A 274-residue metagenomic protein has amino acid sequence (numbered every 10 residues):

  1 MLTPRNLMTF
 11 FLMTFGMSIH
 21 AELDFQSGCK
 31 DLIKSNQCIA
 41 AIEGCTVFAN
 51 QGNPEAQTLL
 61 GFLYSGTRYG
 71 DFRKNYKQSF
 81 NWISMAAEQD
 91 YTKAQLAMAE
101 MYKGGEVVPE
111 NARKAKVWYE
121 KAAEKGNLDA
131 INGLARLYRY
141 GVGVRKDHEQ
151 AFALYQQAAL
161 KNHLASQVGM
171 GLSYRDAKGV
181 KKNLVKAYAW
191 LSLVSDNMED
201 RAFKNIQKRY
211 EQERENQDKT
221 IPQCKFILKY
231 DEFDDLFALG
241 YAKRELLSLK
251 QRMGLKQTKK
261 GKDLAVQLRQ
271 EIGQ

Functional and structural regions predicted by a protein language model:
L12-H20: Hydrophobic h-region of N-terminal signal peptides that target proteins for export in Gram-negative bacteria
I19-Q51, E55-F62: N-terminal leader/linker segments that initiate helical-solenoid repeat arrays
G28-D31, L59-R68, A97-G104, G133-Y140 (+2 more regions): Hydrophobic face of amphipathic alpha-helices that form TPR/SEL1-like repeat modules and related alpha-solenoid
K34-E43, D71-W82, P109-W118, R145-L154 (+1 more regions): Structural signature of tandem alpha-helical TPR/SEL1-like repeats, specifically the intra-repeat loop/turn
N50-N53, T67-G70, E88-Y91, G104-E106 (+10 more regions): Short helix-capping/linker turns of helical repeat alpha-solenoids
L63, A86, M101, A122 (+6 more regions): TPR/TPR-like alpha-solenoid repeats
R209, E213-Q274: Terminal, low-structured helical/coil segments at or just beyond the last alpha-helical repeat
